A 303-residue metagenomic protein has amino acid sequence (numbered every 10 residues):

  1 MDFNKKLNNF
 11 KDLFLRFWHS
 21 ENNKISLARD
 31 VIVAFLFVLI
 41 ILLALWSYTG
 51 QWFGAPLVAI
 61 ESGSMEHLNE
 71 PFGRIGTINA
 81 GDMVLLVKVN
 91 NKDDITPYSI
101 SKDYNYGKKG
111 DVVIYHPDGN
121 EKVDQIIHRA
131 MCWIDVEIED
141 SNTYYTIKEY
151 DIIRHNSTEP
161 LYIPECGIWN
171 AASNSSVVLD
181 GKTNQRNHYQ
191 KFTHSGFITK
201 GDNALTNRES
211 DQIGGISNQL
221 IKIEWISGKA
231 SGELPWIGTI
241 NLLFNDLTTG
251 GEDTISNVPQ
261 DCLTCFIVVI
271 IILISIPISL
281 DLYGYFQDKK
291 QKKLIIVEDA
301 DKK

Functional and structural regions predicted by a protein language model:
D2-I32: Cytosolic-side transmembrane helix boundary signature
L7, K11-W18, L45-Y48, W52 (+1 more regions): Structural signature of transmembrane alpha-helix termini at the membrane-water interface
N23-A28, S256-K303: Juxtamembrane interface at the cytosolic side of transmembrane helices
K24-Y162: Feature for secretory/organellar precursors and membrane-associated catalytic proteins
C132, C166, C262-C265: Cysteine-centric signal of extracytoplasmic or virion-exposed proteins
T143-Y189: Mixed-charge, low-complexity intrinsically disordered segments
H188-T249: Extended, hydrophilic extramembrane loops/domains of integral membrane proteins
L242-T264: Membrane-proximal loop-to-helix boundary features in eukaryotic membrane proteins
